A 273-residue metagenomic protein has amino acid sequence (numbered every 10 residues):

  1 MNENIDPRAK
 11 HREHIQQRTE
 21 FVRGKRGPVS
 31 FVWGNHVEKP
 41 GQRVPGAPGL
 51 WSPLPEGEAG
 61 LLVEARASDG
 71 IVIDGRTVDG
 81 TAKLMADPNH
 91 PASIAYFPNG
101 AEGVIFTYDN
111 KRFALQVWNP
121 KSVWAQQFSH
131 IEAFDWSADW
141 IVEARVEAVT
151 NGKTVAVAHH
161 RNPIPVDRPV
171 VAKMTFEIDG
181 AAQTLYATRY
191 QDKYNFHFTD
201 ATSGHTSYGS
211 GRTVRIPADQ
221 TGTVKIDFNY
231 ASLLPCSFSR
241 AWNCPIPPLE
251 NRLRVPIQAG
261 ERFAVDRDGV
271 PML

Functional and structural regions predicted by a protein language model:
N2-L50: N-terminal cleavable signal peptides for secretion/export
I15-R18, V22, P217-L273: Long, compositionally biased interface segments
V37-H90: Forkhead-associated
P45-A47, D74, F97-N99, E177-A181 (+1 more regions): Short strand-coil-strand connectors
G57, D79, K83-A86, Y108-K111 (+2 more regions): A short, sequence-level motif marking secondary-structure junctions
R76-V78, A82-E102, F113, Q126: Phosphate/adenylate-binding glycine loop and adjacent helical scaffold
V104-R168, E177: Surface-exposed beta-loop interaction hotspot
V171-Q220, N229: Acidic/His-leaning functional-site neighborhoods
